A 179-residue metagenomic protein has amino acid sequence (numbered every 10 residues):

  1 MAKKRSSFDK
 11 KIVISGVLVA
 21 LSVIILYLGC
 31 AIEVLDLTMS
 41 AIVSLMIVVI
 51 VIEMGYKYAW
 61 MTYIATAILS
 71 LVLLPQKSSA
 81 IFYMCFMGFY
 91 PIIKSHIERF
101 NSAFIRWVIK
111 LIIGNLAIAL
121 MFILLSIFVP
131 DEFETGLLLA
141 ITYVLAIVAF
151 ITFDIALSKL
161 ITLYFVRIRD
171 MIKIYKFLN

Functional and structural regions predicted by a protein language model:
M1-L21, F122, S126-L145: Membrane topogenic helices and adjacent juxtamembrane segments
A2-E53, K57-Y58: Hydrophobic transmembrane alpha-helices
A2-K4, F8, L139-N179: Alpha-helical transmembrane segments and their cytosolic interface
I12-V17, T38, W60-I64, A80-I81 (+3 more regions): Hydrophobic alpha-helical transmembrane segments
Y27-D36, A67-H96: Interfacial aromatic-anchored transmembrane helix boundaries in multi-pass membrane proteins
I50-T62, E98-F104: Membrane-helix interface "capping/anchor" motifs
Q76, L111-I127, I147-I155: Mid-bilayer segments of alpha-helical transmembrane spans in multi-pass integral membrane proteins that mediate
M84-I123: Short helix-perturbing small/polar motifs within transmembrane alpha-helices
